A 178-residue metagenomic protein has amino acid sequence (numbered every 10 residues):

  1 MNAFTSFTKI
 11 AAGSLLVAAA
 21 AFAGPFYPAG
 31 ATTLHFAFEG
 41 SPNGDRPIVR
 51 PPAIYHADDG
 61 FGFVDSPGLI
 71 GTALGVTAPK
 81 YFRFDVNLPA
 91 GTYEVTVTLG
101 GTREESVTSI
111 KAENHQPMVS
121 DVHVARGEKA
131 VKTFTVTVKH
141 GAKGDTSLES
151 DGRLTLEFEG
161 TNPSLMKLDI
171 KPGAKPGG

Functional and structural regions predicted by a protein language model:
N2-S14: Bacterial N-terminal signal peptides that target proteins for export
F22-G178: Compositionally biased, intrinsically disordered or flexible polar/acidic segments
